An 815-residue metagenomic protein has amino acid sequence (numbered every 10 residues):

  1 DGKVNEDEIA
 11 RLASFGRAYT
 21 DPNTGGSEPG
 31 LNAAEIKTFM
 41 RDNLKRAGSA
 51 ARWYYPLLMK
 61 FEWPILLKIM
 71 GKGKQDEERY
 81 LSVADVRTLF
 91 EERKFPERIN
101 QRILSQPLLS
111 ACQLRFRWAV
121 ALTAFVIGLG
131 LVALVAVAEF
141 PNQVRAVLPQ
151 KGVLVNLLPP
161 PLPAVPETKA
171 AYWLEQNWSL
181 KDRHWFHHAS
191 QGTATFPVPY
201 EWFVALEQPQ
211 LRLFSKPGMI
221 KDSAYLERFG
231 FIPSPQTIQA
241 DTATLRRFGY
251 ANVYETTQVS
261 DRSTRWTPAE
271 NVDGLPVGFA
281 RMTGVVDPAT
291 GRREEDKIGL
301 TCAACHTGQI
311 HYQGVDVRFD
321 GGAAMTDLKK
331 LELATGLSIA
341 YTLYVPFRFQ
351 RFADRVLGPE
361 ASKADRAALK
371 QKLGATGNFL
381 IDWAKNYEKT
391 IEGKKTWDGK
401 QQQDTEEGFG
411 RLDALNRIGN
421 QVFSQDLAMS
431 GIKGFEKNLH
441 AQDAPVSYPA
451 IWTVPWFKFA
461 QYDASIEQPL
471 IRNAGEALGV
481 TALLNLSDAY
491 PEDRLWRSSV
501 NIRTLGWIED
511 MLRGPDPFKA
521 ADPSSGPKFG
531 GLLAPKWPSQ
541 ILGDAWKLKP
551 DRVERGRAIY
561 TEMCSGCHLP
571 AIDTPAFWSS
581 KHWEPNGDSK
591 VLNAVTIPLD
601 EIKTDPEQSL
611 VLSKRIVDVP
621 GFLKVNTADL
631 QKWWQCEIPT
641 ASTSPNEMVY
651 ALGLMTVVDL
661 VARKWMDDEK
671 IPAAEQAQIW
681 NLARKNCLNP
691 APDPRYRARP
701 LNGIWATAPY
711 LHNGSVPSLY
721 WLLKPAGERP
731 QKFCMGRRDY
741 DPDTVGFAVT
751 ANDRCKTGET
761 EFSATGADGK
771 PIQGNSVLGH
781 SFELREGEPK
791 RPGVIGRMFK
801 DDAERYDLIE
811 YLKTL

Functional and structural regions predicted by a protein language model:
D1, E8-E28, F39, L58-Y80: Primarily EF-hand calcium-binding motifs
I9-F15, A33-N43, V83-R93: Amphipathic regulatory helices of Ca2+-sensor modules
L44-A47, A51, I99: Composition-driven recognition of long, low-complexity, acid-poor segments enriched in small hydrophobic and small
S49-M70, L337-F349: Alpha-helical membrane-targeting segments
E92-L109: N-terminal intrinsically disordered, acidic low-complexity segments at the extreme N-terminus
L114-A124, G128-L815: Periplasmic c-type cytochrome electron-transfer domains
